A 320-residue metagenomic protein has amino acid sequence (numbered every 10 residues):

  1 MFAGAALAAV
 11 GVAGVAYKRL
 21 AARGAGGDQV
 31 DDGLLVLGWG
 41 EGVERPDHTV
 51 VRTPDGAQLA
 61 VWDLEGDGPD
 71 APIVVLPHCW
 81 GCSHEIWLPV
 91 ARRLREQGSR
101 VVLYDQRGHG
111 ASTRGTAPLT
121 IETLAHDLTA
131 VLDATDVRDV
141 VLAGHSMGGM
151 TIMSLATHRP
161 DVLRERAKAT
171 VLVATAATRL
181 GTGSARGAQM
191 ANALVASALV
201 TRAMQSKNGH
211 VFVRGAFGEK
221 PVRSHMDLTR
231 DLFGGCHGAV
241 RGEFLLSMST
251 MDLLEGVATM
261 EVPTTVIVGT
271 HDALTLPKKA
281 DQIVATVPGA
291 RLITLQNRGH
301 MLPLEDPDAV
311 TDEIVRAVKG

Functional and structural regions predicted by a protein language model:
M1-A21: Hydrophobic alpha-helical topogenic segments used for membrane insertion/localization
A57-T113: Conserved HGGG/HGGXW glycine-rich cap/lid loop of the alpha/beta-hydrolase fold
E96, R100, Q106-M147, D312: Active-site loop/oxyanion-hole signature of alpha/beta-hydrolase fold enzymes
R138-G181: Conserved hydrolase catalytic core segment
T201-A258: Conserved alpha/beta-hydrolase catalytic His-Asp/Glu region
M260, V266-V268: Short beta-strand/loop motif that positions the catalytic acidic residue of the alpha/beta-hydrolase fold
H271-T275: Acidic catalytic loop of the alpha/beta-hydrolase fold
P288-G320: Catalytic active-site module of serine/aspartate enzymes centered on a nucleophile-bearing elbow/loop
